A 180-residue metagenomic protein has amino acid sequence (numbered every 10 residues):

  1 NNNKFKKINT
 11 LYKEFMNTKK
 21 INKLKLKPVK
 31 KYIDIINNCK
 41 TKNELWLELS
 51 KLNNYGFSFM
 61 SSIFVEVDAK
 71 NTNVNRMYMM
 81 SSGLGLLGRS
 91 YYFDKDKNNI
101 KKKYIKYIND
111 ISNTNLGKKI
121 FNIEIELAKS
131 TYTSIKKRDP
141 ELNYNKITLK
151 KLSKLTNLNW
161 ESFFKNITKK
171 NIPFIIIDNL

Functional and structural regions predicted by a protein language model:
N2-L180: Noncatalytic, helix-rich "gating/capping" subdomain that lines the substrate-entry/channel surface of large enzyme
